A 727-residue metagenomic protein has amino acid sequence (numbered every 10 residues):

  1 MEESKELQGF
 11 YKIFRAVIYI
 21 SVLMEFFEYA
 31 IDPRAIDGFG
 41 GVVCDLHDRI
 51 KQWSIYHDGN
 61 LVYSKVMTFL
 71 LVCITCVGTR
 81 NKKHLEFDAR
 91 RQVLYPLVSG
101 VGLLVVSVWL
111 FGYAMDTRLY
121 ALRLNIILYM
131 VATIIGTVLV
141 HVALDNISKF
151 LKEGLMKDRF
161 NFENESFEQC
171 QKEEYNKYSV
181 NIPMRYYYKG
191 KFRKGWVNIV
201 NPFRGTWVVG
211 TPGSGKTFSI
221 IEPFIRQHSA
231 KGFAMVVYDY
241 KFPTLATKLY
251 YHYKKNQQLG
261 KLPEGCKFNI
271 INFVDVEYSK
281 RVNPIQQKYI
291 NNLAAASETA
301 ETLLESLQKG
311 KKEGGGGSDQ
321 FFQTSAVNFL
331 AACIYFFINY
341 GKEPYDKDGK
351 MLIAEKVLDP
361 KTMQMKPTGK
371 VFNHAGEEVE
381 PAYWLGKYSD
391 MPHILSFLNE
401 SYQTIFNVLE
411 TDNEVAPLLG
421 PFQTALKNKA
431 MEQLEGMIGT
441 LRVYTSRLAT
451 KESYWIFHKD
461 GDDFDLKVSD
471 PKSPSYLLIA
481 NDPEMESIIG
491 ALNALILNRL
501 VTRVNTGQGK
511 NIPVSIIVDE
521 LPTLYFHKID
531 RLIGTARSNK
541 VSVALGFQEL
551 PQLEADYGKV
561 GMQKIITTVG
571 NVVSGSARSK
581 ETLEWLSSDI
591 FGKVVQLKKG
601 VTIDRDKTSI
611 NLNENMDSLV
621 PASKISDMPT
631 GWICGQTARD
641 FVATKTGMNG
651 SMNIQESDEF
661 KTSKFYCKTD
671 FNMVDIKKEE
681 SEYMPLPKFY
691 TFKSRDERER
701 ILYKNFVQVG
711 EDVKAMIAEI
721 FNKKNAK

Functional and structural regions predicted by a protein language model:
M1-S214, F218, P223, K231 (+4 more regions): Basic- and hydrophobic-enriched, low-structure N-terminal and domain-boundary segments that flank ATP-binding catalytic
E25-E28, S148, K152-M156, V197-V541 (+5 more regions): P-loop NTPase motor domains
T75-C76, G490-N498, N571, M616: Hydrophobic alpha-helical segments involved in membrane association or supramolecular assembly
I533-T535, N539-S542, G546-T637: Conserved ATP-driven motor cores of ASCE-family P-loop NTPases powering translocation/secretion/packaging/pilus
